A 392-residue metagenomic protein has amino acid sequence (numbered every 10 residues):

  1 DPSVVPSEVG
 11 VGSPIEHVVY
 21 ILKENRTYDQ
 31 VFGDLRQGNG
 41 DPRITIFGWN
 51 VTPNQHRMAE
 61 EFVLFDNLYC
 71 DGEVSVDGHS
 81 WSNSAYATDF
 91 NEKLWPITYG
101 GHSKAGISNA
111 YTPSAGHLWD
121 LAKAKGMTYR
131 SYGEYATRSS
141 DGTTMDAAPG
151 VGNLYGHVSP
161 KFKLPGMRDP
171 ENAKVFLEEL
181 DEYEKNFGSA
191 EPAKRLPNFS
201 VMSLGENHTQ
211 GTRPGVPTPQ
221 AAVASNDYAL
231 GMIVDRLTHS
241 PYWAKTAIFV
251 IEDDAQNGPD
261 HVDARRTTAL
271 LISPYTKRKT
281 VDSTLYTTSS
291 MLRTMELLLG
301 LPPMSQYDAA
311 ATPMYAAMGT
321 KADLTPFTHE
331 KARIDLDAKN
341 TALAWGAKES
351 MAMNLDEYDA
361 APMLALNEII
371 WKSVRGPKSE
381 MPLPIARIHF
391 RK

Functional and structural regions predicted by a protein language model:
D1-K392: N-terminal pro-sequences and low-complexity stem/linker regions of secreted or lumenal proteins
